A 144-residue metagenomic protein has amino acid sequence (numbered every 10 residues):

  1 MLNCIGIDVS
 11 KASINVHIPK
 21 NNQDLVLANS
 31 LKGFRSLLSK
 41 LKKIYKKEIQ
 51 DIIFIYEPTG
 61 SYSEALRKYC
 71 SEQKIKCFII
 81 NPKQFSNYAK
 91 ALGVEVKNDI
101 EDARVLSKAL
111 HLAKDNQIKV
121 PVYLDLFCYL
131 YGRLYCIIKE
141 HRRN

Functional and structural regions predicted by a protein language model:
M1-N144: Phosphate- and other anionic-substrate recognition elements at nucleic-acid/protein interfaces
